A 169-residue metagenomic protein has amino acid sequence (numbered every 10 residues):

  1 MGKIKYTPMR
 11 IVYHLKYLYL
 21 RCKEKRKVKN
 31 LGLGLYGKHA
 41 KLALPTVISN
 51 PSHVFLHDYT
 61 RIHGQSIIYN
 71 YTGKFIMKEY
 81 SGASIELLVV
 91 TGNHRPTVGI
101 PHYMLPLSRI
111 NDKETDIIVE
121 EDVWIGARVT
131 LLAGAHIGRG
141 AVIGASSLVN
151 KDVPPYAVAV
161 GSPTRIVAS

Functional and structural regions predicted by a protein language model:
M1-L33, G37-H39, Y80, E86 (+5 more regions): Terminal amphipathic alpha-helical/low-complexity segments used for targeting or macromolecular assembly
K23, T72, G144: Short, conserved clusters of charged catalytic residues that mark active-site and nucleotide-handling motifs
A40-L42, I62: Hydrophobic, membrane-inserted alpha-helices
V47-L56, R61-A135, S162: Flexible, glycine/small-residue-enriched loop-and-beta-strand segment within the central core of proteins
G134-T164: C-terminal/domain-terminus segments
